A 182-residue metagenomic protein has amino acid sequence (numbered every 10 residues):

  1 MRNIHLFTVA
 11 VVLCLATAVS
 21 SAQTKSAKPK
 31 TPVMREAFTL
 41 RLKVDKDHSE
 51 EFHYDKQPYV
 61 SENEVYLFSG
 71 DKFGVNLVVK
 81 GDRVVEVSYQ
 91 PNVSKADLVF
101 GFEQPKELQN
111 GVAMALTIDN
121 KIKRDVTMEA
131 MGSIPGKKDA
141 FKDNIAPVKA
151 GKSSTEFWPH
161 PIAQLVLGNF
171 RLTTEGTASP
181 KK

Functional and structural regions predicted by a protein language model:
M1-T8: Bacterial N-terminal signal peptides that target proteins for export
T8-A16: Bacterial N-terminal signal peptides
A18-A22: Sec/Tat signal peptide C-region and signal peptidase I cleavage site
Q23-M114, D125-T127, M131-K182: Intrinsically disordered, low-complexity segments enriched in small/polar residues
M114-N120: Short, well-ordered beta-strand segments enriched in hydrophobic/aromatic residues
